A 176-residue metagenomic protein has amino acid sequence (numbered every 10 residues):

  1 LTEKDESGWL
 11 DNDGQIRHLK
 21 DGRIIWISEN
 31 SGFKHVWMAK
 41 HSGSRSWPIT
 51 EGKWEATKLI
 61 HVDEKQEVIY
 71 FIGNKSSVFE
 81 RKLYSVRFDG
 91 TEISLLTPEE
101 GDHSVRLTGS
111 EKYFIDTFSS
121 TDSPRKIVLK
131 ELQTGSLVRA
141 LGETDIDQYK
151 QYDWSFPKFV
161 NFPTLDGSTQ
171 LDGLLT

Functional and structural regions predicted by a protein language model:
L1-I16, I27, T57-Q66, I72 (+1 more regions): Non-catalytic accessory segments flanking enzyme active sites
T2, H35-E51: Polyanionic (Asp/Glu-rich) segments that form extended negatively charged tracts
T2-E3, Y84-V86: Glycine-rich phosphate-binding "P-loop"
D21, W26-E29: Loop/turn-rich, solvent-exposed surfaces of beta-rich toroidal or solenoidal domains
G32-W37, V78-Y84, D122-L129: Structural motif
K40-S44, R87-T91, L132-T134: Short loop/turn segments that connect beta-strands within beta-propeller blades
